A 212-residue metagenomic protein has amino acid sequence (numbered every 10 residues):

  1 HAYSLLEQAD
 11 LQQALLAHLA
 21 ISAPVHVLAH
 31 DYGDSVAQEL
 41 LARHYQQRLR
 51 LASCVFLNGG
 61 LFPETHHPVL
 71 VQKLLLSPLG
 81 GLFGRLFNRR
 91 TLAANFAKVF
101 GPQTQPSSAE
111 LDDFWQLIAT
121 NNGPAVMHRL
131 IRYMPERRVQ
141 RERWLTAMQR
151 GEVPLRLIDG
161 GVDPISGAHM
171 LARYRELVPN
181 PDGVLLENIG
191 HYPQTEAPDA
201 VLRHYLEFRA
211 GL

Functional and structural regions predicted by a protein language model:
H1-L28, A42, Q47, R203-L206: Active-site loop/oxyanion-hole signature of alpha/beta-hydrolase fold enzymes
Y3, R48-A52, V178-P181, I189: Core-facing hydrophobic residues within beta-strands of well-ordered domains
L6, A93, A168-A172: Short, surface-exposed alpha-helical segments at coil->helix boundaries
Q12, D31, F114, M127 (+5 more regions): Generic structural signal for small/hydrophobic residues in well-ordered secondary structure, especially within
A23-H66: Conserved hydrolase catalytic core segment
E64-Q116, A125-R129: Helix-rich cap/lid subdomain of alpha/beta-hydrolase
G123-E176, L185: Conserved serine/cysteine hydrolase catalytic core
N180-L212: Catalytic active-site module of serine/aspartate enzymes centered on a nucleophile-bearing elbow/loop
